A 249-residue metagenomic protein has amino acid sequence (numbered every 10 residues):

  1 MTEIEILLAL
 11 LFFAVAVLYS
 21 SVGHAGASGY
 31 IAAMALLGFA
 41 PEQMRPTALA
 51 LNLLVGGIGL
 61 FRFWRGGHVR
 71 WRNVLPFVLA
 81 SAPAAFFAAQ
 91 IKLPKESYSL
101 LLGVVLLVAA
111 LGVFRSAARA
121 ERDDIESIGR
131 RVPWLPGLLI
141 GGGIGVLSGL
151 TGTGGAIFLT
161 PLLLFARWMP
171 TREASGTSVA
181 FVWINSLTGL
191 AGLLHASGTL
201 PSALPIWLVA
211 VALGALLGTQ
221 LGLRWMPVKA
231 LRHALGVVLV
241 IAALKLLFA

Functional and structural regions predicted by a protein language model:
M1-S21, A25, G29-L37, P41 (+3 more regions): Juxtamembrane transmembrane-helix boundary motif
I31, L159-T160: Interfacial helix-capping/hinge residues at the ends of transmembrane alpha-helices
F39-A50, W168-V179: Membrane-interface alpha-helices at helix entry/exit sites of multi-pass transporters
T47-R62: Transmembrane alpha-helices of multi-pass small-molecule transport proteins
L53, S178-L194, A203-G214: A small-residue-rich subset of transmembrane alpha-helices
A174-F181, R232-V238: Helix-helix packing/entry segments at the starts of transmembrane helices
